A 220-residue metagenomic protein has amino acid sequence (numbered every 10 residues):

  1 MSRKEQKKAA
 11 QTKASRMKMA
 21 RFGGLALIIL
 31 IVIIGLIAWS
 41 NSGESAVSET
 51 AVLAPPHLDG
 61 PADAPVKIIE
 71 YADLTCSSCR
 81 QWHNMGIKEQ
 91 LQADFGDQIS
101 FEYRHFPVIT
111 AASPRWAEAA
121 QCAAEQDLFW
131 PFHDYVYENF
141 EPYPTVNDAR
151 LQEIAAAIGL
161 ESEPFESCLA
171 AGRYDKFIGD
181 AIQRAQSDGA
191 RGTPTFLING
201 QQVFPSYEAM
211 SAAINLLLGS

Functional and structural regions predicted by a protein language model:
M1-G35, Y71, N84-Q90, E153-S220: C-terminal cap of thioredoxin/glutaredoxin-like
L36-A46: Hydrophobic single-pass membrane-insertion segments
T50-V66: A short beta-strand-turn-helix
A54-P55, E102, F165: Glycine-rich, flexible loop/turn motifs
A64, I69-A156, R191, N215: Structural alpha/beta surface segment adjacent to cysteine/selenocysteine redox centers across thiol/disulfide enzymes
